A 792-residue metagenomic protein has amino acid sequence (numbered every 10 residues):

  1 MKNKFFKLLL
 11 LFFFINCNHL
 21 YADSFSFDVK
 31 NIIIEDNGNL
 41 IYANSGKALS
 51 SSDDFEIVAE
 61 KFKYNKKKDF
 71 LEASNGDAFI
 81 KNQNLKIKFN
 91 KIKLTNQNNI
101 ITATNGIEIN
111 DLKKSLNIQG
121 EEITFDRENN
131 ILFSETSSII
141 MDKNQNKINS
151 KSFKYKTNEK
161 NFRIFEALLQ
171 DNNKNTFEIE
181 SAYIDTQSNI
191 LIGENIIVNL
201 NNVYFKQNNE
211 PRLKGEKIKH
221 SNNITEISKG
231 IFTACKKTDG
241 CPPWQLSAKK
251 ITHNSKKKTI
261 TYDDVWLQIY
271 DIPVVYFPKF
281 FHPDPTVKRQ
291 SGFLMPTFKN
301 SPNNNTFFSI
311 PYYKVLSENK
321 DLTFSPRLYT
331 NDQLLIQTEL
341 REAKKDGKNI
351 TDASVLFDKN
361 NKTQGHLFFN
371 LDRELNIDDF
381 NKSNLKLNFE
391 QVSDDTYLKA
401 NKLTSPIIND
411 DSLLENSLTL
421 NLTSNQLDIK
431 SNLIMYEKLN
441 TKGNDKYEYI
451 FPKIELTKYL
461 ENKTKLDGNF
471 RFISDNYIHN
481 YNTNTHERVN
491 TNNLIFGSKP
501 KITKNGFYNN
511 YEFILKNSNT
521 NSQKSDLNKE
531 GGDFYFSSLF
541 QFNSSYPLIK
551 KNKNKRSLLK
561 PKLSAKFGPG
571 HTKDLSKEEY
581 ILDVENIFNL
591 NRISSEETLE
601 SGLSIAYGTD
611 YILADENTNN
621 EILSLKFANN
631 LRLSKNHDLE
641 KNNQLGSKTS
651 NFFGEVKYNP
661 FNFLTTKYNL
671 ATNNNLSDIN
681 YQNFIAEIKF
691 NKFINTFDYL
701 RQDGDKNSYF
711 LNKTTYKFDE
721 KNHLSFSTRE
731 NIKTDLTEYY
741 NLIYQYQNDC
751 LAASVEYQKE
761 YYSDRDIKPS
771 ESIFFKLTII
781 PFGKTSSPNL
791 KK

Functional and structural regions predicted by a protein language model:
M1-S24: Classical Sec-dependent N-terminal signal peptides that target proteins to the secretory pathway
N3-K4, P285-T286, Q290, V315 (+6 more regions): A general structural signal for short secondary-structure junctions and capping/turn motifs
F14-I15, I218, F324, L420 (+2 more regions): A residue-level signal for conserved active-site and pocket-lining positions in enzyme catalytic cores
A22-N416, D526, D705, E720-T737 (+1 more regions): Structural signature for solvent-exposed beta-strand/loop edge elements and short helix-capping sites, enriched
I190-N195, K214-G215, K219, K229 (+8 more regions): Outer-membrane beta-barrel translocator/pore domains, especially the C-terminal barrels of Gram-negative outer-membrane
L328, I408, N444, G532 (+1 more regions): Conserved aromatic-histidine-acidic binding/catalytic patches
Q391-S393, T423-D428, E579-L582: Short, compositionally biased low-complexity segments
I408-N409, S417-N421, K430-Y447: Zinc-dependent metallopeptidase catalytic helix centered on the HExxH motif and its immediate flanking segment
